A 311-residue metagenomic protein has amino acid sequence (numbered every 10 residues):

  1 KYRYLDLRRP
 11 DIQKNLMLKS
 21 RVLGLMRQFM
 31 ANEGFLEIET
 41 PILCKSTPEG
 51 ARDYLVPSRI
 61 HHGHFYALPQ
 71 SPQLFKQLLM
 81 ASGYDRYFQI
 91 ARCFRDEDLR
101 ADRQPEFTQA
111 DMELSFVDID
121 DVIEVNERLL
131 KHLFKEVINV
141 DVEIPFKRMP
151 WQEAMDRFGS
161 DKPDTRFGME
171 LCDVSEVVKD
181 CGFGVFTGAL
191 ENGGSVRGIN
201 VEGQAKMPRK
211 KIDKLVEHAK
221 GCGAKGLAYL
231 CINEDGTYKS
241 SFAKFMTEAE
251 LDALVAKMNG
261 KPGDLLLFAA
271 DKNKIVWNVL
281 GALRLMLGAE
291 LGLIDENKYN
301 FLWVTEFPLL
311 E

Functional and structural regions predicted by a protein language model:
K1-E311: Class II aminoacyl-tRNA synthetase catalytic cores and aaRS-like
